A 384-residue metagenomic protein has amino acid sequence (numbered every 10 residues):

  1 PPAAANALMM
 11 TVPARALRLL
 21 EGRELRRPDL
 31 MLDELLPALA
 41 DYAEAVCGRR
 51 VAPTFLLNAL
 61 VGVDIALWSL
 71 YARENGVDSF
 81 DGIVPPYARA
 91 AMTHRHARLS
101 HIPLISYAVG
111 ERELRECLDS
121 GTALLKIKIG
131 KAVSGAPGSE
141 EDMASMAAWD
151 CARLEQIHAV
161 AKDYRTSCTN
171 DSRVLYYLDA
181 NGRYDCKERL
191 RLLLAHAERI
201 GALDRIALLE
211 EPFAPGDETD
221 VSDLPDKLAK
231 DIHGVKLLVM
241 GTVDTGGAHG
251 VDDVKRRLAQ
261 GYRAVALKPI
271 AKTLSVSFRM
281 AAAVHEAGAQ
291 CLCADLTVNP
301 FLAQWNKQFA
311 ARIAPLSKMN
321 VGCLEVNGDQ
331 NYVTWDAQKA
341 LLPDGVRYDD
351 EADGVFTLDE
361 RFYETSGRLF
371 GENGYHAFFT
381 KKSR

Functional and structural regions predicted by a protein language model:
P1-N75: Metal- or metallocofactor-binding catalytic centers and their adjacent structured scaffolds across diverse enzyme
V63-I65, G76, L125, L209 (+2 more regions): Conserved, mostly hydrophobic/aromatic
A88-D223, K227: Metal-dependent enolase-superfamily TIM-barrel catalytic cores that perform enediolate-based chemistry
L104-A108, K128-S134, L175, D179-D185 (+6 more regions): Active-site beta-loop-alpha junctions enriched in small/polar residues
D119-A123, E198-R205, D226-G241, R256-A266 (+2 more regions): Glycine-enriched alpha-helix->loop->beta-strand junction motifs that scaffold or abut catalytic
K255-L258, V276-R279, L302-R312: Histidine/acidic-residue-rich catalytic or RNA/ligand-binding cores of hydrolases and nuclease-related proteins
A264-V265, K272-L296, P300-A303: C-terminal structural cap/anchor segments
L296-R384: Flexible C-terminal active-site loop/helix
